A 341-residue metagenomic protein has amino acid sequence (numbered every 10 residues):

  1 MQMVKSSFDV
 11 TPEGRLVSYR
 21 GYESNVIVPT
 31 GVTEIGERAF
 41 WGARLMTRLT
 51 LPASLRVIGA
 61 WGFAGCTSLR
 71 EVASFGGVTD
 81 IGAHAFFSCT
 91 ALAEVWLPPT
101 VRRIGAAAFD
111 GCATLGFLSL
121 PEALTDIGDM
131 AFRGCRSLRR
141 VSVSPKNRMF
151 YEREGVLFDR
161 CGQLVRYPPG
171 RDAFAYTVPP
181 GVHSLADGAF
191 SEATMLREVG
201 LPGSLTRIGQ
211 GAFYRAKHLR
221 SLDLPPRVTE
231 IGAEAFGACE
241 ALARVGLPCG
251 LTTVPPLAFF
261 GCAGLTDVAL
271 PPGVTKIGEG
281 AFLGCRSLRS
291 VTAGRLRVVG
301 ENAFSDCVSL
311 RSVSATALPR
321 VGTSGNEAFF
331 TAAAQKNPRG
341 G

Functional and structural regions predicted by a protein language model:
M1-G14, R20-E34, R44-V57, T67-D80 (+12 more regions): Structural signature of tandem-repeat unit edges
E37-A39, G59-G62, A83-A85, G105-A108 (+9 more regions): Consensus positions within tandem repeat domains that build extended binding/scaffold surfaces
